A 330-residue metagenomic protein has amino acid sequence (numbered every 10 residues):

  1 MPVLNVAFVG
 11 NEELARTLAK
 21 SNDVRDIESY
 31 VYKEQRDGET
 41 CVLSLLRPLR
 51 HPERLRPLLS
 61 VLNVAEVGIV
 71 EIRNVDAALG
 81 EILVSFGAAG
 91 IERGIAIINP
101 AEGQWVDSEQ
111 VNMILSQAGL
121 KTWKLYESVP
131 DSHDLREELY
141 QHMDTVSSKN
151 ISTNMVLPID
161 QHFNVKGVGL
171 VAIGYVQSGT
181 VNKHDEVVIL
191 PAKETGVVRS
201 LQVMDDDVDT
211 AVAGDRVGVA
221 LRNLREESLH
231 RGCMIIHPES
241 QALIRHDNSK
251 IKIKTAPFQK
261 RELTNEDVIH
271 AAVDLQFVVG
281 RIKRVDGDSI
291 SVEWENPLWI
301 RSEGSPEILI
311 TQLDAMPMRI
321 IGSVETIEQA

Functional and structural regions predicted by a protein language model:
M1-V67, I72-N74, G87, A172 (+2 more regions): C-terminal effector/interaction modules appended to NTPase cores
V3, I91-E92, N154: Short coil/turn connectors at secondary-structure junctions
R54, A78-I82, D107, D131 (+4 more regions): Helical mechanochemical/support elements of P-loop NTPase systems and associated helical scaffolds
L55-W123: Conserved C-terminal guanine-recognition region of P-loop GTPase G domains, centered on the G4
R73-V75, N99-G103, S128-P130, V203 (+1 more regions): Short, ordered loop/turn segments at secondary-structure junctions
P100-K166: Canonical P-loop GTPase G-domain recognition
